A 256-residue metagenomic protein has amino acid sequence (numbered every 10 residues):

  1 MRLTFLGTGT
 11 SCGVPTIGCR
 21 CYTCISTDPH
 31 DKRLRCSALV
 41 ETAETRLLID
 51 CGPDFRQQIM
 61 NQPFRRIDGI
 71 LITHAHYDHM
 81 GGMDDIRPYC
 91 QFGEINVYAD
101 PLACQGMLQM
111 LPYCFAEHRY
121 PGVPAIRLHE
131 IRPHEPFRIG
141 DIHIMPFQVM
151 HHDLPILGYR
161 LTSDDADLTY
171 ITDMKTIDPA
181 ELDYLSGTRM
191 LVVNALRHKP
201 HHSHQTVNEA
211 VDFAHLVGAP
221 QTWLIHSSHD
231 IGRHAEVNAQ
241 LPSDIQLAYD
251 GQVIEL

Functional and structural regions predicted by a protein language model:
M1-I171, A180, V237-Y249, V253-E255: Binuclear metal-dependent hydrolase catalytic cores
K175-E255: Cap/insert and terminal regions of metallo-dependent hydrolase folds
